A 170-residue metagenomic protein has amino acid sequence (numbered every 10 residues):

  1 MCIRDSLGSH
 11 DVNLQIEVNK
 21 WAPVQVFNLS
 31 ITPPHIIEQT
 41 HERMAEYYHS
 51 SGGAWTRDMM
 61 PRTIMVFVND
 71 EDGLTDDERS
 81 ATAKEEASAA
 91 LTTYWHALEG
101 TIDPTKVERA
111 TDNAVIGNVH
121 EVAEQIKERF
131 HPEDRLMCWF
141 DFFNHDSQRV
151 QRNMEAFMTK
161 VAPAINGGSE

Functional and structural regions predicted by a protein language model:
M1-D5: Conserved small/polar residues in nucleotide/adenosyl-binding loops
S6-G8, V26-N28, P61-M65, M137-D141: A cross-family glycoside hydrolase active-site/sugar-binding cleft signature
G8-H35: A conserved active-site cap/scaffold subdomain adjacent to cofactor or substrate pockets
L29-P34, W139-V150: Glycine-rich, proline-tolerant flexible connector loops at the mouths of alpha/beta enzymes
H35-D134, N166-S169: An alpha-helical appendage that flanks or caps ligand/catalytic pockets
E71-L74, S147-A156: Short glycine/threonine-rich loop-to-helix capping motif typified by GTGT followed within a few residues by an Asp-Pro
E155-N166: Alpha-helix-loop-beta-strand connector modules within alpha/beta enzyme cores
